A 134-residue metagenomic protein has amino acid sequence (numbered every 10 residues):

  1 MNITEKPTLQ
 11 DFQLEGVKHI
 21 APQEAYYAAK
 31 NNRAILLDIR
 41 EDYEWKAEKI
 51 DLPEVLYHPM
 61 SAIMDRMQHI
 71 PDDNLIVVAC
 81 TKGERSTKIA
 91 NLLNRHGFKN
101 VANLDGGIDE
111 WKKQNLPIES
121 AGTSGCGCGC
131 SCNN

Functional and structural regions predicted by a protein language model:
M1-A34, D42-L75, R85-N134: Rhodanese-like catalytic fold shared by cysteine-dependent sulfurtransferases and DSP/PTP-type phosphatases
L37: Active-site flanking residues adjacent to catalytic metal/cofactor-binding acidic residues
V78-A79: Short, surface-exposed ligand- or partner-binding patches at beta-edge/loop junctions that are enriched in aromatics
